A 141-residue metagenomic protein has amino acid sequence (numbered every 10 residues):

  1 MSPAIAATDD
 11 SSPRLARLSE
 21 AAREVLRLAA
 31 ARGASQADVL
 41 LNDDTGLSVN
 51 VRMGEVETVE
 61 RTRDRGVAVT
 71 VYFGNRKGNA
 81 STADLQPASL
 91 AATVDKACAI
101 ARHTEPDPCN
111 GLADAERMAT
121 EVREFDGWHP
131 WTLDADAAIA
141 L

Functional and structural regions predicted by a protein language model:
M1-L141: Active-site bordering "gate/hinge" segments that shape substrate access to catalytic or cofactor-binding pockets
